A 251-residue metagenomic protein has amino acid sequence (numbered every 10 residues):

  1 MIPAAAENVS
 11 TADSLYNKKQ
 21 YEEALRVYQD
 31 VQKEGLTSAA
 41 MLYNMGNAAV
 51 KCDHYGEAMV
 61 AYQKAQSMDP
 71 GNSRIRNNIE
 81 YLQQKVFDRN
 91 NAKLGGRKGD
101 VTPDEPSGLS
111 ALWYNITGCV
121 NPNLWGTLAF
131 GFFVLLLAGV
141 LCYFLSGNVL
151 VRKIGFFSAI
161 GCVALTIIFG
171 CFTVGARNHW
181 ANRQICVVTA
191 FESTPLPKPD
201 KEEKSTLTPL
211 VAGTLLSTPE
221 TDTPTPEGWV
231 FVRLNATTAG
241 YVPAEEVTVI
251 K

Functional and structural regions predicted by a protein language model:
D13, N47-V50, Y81: Residue-level recognition of tetratricopeptide repeat
G99-L145: Membrane-embedded alpha-helical segments of integral membrane proteins
G147-E192, P197-S205, S217-T223, R233-K251: Boundary regions of SH3-family modules and the immediately adjacent low-complexity/disordered segments in eukaryotic
